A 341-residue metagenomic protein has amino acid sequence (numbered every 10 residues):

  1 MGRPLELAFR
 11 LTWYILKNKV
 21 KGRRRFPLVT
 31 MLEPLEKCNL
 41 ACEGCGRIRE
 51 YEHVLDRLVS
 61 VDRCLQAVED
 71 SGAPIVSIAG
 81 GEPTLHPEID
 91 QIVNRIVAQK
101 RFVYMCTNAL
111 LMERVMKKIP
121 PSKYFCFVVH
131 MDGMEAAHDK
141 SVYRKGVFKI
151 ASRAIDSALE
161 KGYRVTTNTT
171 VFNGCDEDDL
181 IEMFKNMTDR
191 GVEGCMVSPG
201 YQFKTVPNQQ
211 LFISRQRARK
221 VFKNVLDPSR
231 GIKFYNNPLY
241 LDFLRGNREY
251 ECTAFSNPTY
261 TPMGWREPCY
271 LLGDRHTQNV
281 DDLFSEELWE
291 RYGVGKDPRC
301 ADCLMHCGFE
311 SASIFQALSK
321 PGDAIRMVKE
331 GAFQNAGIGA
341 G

Functional and structural regions predicted by a protein language model:
G2-K118, S122-K123, E330-F333, G341: Conserved alpha-helical substructure of the radical SAM core
K17-K21, F243-N247, W289-E290: Short, P/G- and charge-enriched loop/turn segments at secondary-structure junctions
F26, W265-G341: Flexible mid-to-C-terminal extensions adjoining Fe-S/redox cofactors in radical SAM and related proteins
K37, A41, E251, R299-D302: The −1 position to Zn-ligating cysteines in a subset of zinc-ribbon hairpins
V59-S60, F125-D132, K140-E267, L271 (+2 more regions): Radical SAM enzyme [4Fe-4S]-AdoMet core and its adjacent flexible, acidic and glycine-rich loops/tails across
G81-E82, S198, F309: Short, solvent-exposed turn/loop segments enriched in Gly/Ser/Thr/Pro and often Arg
V115, A137-S141: Short, charged, surface-exposed secondary-structure boundary motifs
